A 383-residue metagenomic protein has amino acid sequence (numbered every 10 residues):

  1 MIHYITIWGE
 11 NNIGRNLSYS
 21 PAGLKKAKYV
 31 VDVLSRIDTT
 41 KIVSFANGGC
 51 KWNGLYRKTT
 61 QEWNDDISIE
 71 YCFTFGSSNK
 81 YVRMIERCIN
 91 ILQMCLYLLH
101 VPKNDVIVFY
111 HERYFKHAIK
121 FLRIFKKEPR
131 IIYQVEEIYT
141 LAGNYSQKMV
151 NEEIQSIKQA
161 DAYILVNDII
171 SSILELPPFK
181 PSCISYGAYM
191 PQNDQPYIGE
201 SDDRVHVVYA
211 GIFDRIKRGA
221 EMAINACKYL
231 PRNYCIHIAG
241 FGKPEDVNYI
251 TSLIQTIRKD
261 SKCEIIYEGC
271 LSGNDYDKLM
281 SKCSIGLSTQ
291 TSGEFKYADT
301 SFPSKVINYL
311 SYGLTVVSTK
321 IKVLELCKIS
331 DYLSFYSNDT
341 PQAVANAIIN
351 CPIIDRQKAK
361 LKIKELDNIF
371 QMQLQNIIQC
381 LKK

Functional and structural regions predicted by a protein language model:
M1-L55, A162, N225-P231: N-terminal subdomain of nucleotide-sugar transferases
H3-I5, I164, G199-R218, A223-K228 (+1 more regions): Conserved donor-binding/catalytic core segment of Leloir-type glycosyltransferases
K28-V30, L92-P102, K116-H117, F121-K127 (+3 more regions): Membrane-proximal helix-turn-helix segments that form the acceptor-binding/catalytic region of lipid-linked
I37, D339, P352-K383: A charged, aromatic-enriched C-terminal amphipathic alpha-helix characteristic of glycosyltransferases across folds
T140, I154-P196, D202, A210: Donor nucleotide-sugar binding/catalytic pocket of nucleotide-sugar-dependent glycosyltransferases
D214-R218, N274-Y276, G286-N308, S318-C327: Nucleotide-sugar-dependent
G240, I250-M280, I285: Nucleotide-activated donor-binding/catalytic signature segment of Leloir-type glycosyltransferases, i.e., the conserved
S330-P341, I348-I353: Conserved acidic donor-binding segment of nucleotide-sugar-dependent glycosyltransferases
